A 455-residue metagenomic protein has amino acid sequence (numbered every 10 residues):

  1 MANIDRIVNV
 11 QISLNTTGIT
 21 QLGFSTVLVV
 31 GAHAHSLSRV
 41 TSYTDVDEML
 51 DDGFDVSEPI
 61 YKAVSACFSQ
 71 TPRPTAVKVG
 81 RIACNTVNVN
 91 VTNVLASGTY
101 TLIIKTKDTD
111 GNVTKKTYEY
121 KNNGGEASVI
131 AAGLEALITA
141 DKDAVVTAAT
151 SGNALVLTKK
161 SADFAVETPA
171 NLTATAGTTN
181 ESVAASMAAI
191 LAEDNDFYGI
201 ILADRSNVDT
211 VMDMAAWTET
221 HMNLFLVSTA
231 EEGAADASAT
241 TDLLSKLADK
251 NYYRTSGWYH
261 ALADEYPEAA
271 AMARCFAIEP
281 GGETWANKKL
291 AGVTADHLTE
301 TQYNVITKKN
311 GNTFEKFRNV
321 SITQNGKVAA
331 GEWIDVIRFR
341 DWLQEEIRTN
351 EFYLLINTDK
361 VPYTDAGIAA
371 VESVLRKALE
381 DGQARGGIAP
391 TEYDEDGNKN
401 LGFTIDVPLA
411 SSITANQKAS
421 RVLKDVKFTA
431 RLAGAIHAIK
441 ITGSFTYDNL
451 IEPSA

Functional and structural regions predicted by a protein language model:
M1-L95, T99, E181-S186, F197-Y198 (+2 more regions): N-terminal polar alpha-helical/low-complexity "assembly arms" that mediate subunit docking, oligomerization
M1-V56, Y61, S69-T75, S321-A455: Structured, hydrophobic secondary-structure cores that serve as assembly/anchoring elements
D45-D51, N93-V166, D213: Extended, beta-strand-rich, solvent-exposed assembly scaffolds of outer structural proteins
S69, A136, I190-K360, A378 (+1 more regions): A glycine- and small-residue-enriched flexible loop/hinge signal that marks low-structured segments
N88-T92, A154-K159, N319-N325: Generic recognition of long tandem-repeat/solenoid scaffolds
V91, T150, T178-I190, Y363-A366: Surface-exposed ligand/attachment interfaces on beta-rich extracellular proteins
A176-S186, D448-A455: Short, cationic low-complexity segments
